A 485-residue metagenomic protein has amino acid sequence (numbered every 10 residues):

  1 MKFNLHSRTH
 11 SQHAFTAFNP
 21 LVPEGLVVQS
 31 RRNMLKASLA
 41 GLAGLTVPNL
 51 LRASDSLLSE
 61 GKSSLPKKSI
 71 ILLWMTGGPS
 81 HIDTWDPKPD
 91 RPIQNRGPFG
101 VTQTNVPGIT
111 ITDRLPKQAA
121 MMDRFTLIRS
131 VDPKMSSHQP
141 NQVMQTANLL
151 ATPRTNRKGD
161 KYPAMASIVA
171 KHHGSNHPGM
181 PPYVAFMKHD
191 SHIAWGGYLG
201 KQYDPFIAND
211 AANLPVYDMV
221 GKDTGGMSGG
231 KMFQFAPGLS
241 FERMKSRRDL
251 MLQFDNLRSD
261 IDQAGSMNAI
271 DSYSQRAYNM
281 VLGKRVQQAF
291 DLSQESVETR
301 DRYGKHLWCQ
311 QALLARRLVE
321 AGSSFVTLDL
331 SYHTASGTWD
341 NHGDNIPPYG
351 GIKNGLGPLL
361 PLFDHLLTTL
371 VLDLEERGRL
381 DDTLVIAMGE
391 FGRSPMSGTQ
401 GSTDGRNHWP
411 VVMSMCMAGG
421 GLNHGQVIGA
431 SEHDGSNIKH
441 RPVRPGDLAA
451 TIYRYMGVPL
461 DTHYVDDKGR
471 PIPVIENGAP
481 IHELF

Functional and structural regions predicted by a protein language model:
K2-F485: Ligand-binding pockets and gating/stacking loops
